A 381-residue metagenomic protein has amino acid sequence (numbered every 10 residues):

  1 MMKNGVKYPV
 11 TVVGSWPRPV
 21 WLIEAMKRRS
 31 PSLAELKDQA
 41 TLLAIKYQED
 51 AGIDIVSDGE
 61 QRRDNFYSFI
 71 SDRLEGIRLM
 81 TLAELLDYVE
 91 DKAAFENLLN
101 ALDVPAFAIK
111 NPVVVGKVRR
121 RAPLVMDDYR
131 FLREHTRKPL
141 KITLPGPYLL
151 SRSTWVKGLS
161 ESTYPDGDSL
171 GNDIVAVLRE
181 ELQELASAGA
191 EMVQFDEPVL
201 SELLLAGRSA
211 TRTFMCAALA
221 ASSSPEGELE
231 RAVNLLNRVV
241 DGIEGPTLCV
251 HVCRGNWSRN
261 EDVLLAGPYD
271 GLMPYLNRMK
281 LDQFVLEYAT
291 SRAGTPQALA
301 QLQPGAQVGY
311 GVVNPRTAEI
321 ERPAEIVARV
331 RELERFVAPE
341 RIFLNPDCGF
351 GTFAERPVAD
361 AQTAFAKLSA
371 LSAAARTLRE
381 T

Functional and structural regions predicted by a protein language model:
M1-T381: Domain-level signal for soluble alpha/beta catalytic cores
